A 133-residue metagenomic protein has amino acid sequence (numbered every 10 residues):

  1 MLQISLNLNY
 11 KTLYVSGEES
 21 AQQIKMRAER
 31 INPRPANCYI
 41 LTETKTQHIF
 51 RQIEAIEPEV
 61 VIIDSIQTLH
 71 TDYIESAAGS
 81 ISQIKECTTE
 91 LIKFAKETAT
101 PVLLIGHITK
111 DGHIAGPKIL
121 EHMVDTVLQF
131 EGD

Functional and structural regions predicted by a protein language model:
M1-Q3, T126: Non-catalytic interface/targeting segments
Q3-E90: Conserved inter-motif catalytic segment of the P-loop NTP-binding fold
I92-D133: Phosphate-binding/switch region of NTP-binding enzymes
